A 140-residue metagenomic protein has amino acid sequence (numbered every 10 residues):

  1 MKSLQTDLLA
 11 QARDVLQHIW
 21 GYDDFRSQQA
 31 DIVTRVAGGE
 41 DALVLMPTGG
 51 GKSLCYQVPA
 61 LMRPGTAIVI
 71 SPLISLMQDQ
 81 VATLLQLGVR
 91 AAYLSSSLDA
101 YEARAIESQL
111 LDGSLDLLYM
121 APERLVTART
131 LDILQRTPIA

Functional and structural regions predicted by a protein language model:
K2-P47: Conserved pre-motif I regulatory segment
W20-D23, L45-T48, Y93-L98, M120: Short, flexible loop segments at the rims of nucleotide/cofactor-binding pockets, characterized by
V36, V58-P59, R63, Q80: Hydrophobic residues on the short alpha-helix immediately C-terminal to a glycine-rich phosphate/catalytic loop
A37-G38, M62, Q86, D112 (+1 more regions): Residues at the C-terminal ends
G39-V58, I68-L73: Walker A/P-loop
D41, G65-I68, R90, S114-L118 (+1 more regions): Loop/turn-to-beta-strand initiation segments
G50-S53, Q57, L98-A140: Conserved helix/coil segment N-terminal to the catalytic DExD/H
G65-L87, S95-L98, E102, A121-R124: Conserved Walker A/P-loop ATP-binding site and its immediately adjacent core in helicase/helicase-like ATPase domains
